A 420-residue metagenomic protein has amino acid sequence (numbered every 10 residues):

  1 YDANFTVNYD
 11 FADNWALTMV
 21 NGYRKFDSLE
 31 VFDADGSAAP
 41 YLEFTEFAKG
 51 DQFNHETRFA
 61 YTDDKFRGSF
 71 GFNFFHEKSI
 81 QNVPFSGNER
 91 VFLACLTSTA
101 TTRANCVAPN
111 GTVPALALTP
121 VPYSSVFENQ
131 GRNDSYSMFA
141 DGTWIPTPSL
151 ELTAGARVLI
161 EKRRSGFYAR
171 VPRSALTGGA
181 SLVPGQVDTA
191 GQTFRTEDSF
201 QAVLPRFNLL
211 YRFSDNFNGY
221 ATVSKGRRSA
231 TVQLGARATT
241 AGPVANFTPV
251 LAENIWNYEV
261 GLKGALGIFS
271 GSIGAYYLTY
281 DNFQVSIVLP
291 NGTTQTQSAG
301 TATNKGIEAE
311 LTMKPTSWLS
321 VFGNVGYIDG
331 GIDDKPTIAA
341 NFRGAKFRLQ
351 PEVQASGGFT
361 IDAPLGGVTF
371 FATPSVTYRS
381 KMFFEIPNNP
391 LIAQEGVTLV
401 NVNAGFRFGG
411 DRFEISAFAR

Functional and structural regions predicted by a protein language model:
Y1, D33-F44, P84-E128, R164-D198 (+4 more regions): Solvent-exposed loop segments that connect transmembrane elements
Y1, K49-F53, R132-Y136, S199-V203 (+6 more regions): Residues that define the transmembrane beta-barrel architecture of outer-membrane proteins
Y1-G71, F75-Q81, S270-S272: Outer-membrane beta-barrel domain signature, strongest for Gram-negative TonB-dependent receptors and also present
T6-D10, A16-F32, R212-R228, L234-G235 (+5 more regions): Membrane-embedded beta-barrel scaffold of Gram-negative outer-membrane proteins
Y9-D13, K49, F53, Y61-K65 (+10 more regions): Outer-membrane beta-barrel strand-turn architecture
A48-A60, D64-N73, E77, I145 (+3 more regions): Conserved C-terminal beta-signal and adjacent last beta-strands/turns of outer-membrane beta-barrel proteins
F59-A60, G71-F75, N129-T279, T360: Structural signature of Gram-negative outer-membrane beta-barrels, strongest in the C-terminal barrel of TonB-dependent
R67, P148-L152, S270, A275-Y280 (+1 more regions): Gram-negative outer-membrane beta-barrel transporters
